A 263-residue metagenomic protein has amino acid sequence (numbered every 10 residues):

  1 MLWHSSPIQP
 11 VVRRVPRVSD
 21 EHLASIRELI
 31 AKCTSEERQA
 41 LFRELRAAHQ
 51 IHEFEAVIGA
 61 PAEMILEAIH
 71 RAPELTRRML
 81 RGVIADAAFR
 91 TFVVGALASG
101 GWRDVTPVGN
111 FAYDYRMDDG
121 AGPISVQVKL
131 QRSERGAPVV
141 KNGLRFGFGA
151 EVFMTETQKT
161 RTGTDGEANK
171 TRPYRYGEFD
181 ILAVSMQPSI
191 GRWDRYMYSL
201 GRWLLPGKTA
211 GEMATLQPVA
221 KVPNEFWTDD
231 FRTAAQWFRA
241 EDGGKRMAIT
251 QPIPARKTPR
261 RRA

Functional and structural regions predicted by a protein language model:
L2-L97, N110: Interdomain/boundary linker segments immediately adjacent to catalytic/signaling cores
H70-A85, R132-N142, A214-W227: Short low-complexity stretches enriched in small and charged residues
A85, P107, Y174-R175: Generic detector of ordered secondary-structure context
V93, Y115-M117, G122-R132, A150: Conserved catalytic cores of phosphodiester-cleaving nucleases, focusing on short active-site segments
A96-V105, L216: Short glycine-aromatic motifs
R103-F111, R116-A121: Active-site metal-binding core of divalent-cation-utilizing nuclease and nuclease-like domains
K129-G191: Catalytic cores of nucleic-acid endonucleases
S189-A263: Non-catalytic C-terminal interaction segments of nucleic acid-processing enzymes
